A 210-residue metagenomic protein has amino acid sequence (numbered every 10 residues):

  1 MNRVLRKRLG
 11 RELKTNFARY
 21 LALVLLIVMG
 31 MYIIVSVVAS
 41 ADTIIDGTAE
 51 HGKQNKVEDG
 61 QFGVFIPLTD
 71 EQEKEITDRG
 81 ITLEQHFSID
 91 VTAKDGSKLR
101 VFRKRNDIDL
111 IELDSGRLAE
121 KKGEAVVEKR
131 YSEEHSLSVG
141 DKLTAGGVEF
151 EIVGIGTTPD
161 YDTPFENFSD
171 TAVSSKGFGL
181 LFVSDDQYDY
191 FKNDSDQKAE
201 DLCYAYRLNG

Functional and structural regions predicted by a protein language model:
N2-G210: Membrane transport/envelope proteins' first extracytoplasmic loop
